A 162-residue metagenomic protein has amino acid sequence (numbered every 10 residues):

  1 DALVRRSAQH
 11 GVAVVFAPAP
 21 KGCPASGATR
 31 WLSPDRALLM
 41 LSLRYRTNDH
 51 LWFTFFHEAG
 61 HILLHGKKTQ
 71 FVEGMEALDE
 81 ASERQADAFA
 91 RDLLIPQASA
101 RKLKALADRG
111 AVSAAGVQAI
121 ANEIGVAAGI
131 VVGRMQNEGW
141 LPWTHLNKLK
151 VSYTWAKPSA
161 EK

Functional and structural regions predicted by a protein language model:
D1-K162: Active-site hotspot residues in diverse enzymes, especially metal/ion-binding acidic/histidine motifs
